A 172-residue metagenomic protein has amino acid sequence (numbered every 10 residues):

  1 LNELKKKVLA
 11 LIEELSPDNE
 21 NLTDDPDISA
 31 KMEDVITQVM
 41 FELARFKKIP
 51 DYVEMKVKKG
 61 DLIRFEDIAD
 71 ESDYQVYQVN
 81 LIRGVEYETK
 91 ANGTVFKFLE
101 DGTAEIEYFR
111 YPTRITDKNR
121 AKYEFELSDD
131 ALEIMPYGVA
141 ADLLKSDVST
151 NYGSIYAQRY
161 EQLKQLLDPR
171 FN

Functional and structural regions predicted by a protein language model:
L1-N172: Glycine-enriched, solvent-exposed interface loops adjoining structured elements
